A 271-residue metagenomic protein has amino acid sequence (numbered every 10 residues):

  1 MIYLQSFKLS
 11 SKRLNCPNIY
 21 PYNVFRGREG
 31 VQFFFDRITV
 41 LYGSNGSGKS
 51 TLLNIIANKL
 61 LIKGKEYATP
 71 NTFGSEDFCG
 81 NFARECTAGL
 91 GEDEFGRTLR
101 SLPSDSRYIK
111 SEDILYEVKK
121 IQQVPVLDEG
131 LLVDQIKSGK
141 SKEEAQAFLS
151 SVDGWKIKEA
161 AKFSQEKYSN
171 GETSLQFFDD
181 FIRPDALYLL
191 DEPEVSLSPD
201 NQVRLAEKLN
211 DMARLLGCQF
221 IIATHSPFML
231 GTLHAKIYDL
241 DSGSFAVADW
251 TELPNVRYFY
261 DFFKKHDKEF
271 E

Functional and structural regions predicted by a protein language model:
M1-G30: N-terminal pre-Walker A segment at the start of P-loop NTPase domains
G27-D36, D180-P184, R214: Phosphate-binding P-loop
D36-P70: Phosphate-binding glycine-rich loops of NTP-binding sites
I38-V40, L187-L189, Q219: Residue-level preference for the first positions of well-ordered beta-strands
L60-R97: Flexible phosphate/Mg2+-sensing switch loops adjacent to catalytic phosphate-binding sites
S104, A186, L233-K236: Short glycine-/polar-rich loops that comprise or flank the Walker A/P-loop and associated switch/sensor motifs
S106-S111, E117-K142, A147-R183, L187-R204: Conserved ABC ATPase signature
D200-I221, H225-E271: C-terminal lobe/lid and adjacent interdomain/linker elements of RecA-like ASCE P-loop ATPase modules
